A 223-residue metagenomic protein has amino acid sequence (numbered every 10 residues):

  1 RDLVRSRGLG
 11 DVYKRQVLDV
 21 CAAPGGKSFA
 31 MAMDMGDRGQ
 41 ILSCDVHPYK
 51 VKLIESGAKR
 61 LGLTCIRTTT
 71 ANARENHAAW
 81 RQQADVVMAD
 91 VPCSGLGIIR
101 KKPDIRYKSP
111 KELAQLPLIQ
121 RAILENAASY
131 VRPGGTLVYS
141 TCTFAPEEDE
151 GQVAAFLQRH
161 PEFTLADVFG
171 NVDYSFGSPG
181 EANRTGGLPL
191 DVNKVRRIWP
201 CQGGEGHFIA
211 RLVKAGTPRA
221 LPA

Functional and structural regions predicted by a protein language model:
R1-Y13: Single conserved hydrophobic/aromatic residue that forms the stacking wall/gate of nucleotide- or nucleobase-binding
K14-C21: Conserved class I S-adenosyl-L-methionine
P24-G36: Conserved SAM-binding loop of SAM-dependent methyltransferases across substrates and taxa, primarily the Class I
D34-M35, L61, I123, S129-P133: Conserved helix-to-beta-strand junction in the class I
R38-L42: Short beta-strand element of Class I
C44-L53, I105-V131: Glycine-rich S-adenosyl-L-methionine
K52-R81: S-adenosyl-L-methionine
R74-S94, R121, Y130-A223: C-terminal catalytic and target-recognition region of SAM-dependent MTase-like enzymes, primarily methyltransferases
